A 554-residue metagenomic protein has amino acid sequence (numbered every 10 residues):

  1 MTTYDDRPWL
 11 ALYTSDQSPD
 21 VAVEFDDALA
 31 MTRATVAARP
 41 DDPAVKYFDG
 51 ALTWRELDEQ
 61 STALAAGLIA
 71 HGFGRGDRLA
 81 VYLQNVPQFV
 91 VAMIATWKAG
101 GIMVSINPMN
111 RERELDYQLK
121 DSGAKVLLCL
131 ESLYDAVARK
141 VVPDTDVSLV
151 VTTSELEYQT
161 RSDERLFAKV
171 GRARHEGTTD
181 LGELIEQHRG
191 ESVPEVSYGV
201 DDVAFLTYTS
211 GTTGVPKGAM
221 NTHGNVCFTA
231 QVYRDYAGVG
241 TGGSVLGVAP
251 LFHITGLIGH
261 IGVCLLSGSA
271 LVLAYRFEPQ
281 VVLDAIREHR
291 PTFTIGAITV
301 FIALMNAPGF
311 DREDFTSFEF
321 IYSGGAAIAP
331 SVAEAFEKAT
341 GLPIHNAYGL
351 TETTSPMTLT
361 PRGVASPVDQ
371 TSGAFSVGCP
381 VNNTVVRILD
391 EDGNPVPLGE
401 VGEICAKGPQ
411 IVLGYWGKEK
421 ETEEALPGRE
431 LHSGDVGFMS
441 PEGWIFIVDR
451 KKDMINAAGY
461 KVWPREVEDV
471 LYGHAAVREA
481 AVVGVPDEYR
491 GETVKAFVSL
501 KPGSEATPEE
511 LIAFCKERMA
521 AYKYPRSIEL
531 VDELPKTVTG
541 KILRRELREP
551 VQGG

Functional and structural regions predicted by a protein language model:
V23-E24, D41-V86, V90-I94, R111-D116 (+1 more regions): Conserved AMP-binding/adenylate-forming core of the ANL superfamily
T53-R55, E195-S197, A204-F228: Conserved AMP-binding A3 loop
D58-A66, E186, V200, A219-G240 (+4 more regions): Conserved structural elements of the adenylate-forming
A70-H71, K98-E186, P502-S504, E529: Structural core segment of the AMP-binding/adenylate-forming
N110, L127-C129, G408, L413-G414 (+5 more regions): AMP-binding/adenylate-forming catalytic core of the ANL superfamily
R172-Y208, V215, G238-S244, L398: Conserved pre-ATP/AMP-binding loop-to-beta segment of ANL
C227-S244, F252-F293, F301, A307: Conserved AMP-binding/adenylation subdomain of ANL enzymes
P291-G296, M305-T371, V385, P395: Gly/Ser/Thr-rich phosphate-binding loop
